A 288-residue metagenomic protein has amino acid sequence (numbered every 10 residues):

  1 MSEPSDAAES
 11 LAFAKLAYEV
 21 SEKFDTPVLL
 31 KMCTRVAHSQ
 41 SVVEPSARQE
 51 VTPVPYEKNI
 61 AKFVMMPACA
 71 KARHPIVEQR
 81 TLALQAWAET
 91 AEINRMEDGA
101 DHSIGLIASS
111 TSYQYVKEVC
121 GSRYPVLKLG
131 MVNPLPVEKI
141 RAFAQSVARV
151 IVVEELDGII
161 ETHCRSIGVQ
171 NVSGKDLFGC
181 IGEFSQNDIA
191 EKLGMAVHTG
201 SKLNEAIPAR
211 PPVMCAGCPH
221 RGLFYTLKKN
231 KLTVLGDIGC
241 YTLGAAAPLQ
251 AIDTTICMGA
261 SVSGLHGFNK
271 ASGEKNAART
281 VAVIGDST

Functional and structural regions predicted by a protein language model:
M1-E22, C33, T233-T288: Thiamine diphosphate
P4-M214, P219-L223, K231-L232: Flexible, low-complexity linker and terminal segments
